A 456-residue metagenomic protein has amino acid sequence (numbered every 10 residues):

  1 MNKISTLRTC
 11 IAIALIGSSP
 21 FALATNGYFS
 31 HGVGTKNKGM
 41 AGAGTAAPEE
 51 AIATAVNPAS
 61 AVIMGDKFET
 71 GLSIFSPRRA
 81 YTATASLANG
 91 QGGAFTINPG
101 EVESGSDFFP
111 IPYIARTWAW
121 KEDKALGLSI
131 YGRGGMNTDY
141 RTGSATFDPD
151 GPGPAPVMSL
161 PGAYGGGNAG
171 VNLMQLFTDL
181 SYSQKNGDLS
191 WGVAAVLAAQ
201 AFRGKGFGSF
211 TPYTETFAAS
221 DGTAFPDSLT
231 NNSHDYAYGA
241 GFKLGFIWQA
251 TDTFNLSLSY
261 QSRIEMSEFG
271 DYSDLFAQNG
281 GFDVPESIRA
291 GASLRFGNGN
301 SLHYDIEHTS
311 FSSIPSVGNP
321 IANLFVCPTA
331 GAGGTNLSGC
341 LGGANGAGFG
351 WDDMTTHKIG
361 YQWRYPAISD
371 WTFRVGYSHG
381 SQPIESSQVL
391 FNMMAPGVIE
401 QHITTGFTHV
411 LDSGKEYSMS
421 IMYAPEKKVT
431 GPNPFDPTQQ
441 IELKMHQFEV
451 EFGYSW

Functional and structural regions predicted by a protein language model:
N2-L23: Gram-negative bacterial Sec-dependent N-terminal signal peptides
L15, S60-A61, S293-R295: A general structural signal for short secondary-structure junctions and capping/turn motifs
P20-G132, M394-I399, I403: N-terminal, post-signal peptide beta-strand-biased segments of exported outer-membrane/organellar beta-barrel and other
T25-K38, F109-W456: Outer-membrane beta-barrel porins/channels
